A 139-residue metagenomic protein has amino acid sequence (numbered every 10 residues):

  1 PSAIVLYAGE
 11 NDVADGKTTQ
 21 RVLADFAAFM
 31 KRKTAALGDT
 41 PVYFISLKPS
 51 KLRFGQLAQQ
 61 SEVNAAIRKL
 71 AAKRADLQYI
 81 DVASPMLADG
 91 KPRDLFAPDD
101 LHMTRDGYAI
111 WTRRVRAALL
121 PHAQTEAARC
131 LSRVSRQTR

Functional and structural regions predicted by a protein language model:
P1-A27, R32, Y43, L47-K51: Oxyanion-hole/transition-state-stabilizing segment in secreted/luminal serine hydrolases and related acyltransferases
M30, T34-A35, A71-A72: N-terminal cationic-hydrophobic initiation segments that often serve targeting/anchoring roles
A36-P41: A short helix->loop->beta-strand "cap" motif at the edges of active sites that frequently abuts
K48-R139: Catalytic His-Asp segment of secreted/periplasmic serine-dependent ester chemistry enzymes
